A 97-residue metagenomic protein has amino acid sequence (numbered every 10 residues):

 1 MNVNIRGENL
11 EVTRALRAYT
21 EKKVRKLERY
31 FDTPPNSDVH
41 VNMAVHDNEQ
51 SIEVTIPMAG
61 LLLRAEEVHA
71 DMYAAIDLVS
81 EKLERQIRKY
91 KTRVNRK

Functional and structural regions predicted by a protein language model:
M1-K97: N-terminal, polar/charged subdomain of small-to-medium soluble alpha/beta proteins
